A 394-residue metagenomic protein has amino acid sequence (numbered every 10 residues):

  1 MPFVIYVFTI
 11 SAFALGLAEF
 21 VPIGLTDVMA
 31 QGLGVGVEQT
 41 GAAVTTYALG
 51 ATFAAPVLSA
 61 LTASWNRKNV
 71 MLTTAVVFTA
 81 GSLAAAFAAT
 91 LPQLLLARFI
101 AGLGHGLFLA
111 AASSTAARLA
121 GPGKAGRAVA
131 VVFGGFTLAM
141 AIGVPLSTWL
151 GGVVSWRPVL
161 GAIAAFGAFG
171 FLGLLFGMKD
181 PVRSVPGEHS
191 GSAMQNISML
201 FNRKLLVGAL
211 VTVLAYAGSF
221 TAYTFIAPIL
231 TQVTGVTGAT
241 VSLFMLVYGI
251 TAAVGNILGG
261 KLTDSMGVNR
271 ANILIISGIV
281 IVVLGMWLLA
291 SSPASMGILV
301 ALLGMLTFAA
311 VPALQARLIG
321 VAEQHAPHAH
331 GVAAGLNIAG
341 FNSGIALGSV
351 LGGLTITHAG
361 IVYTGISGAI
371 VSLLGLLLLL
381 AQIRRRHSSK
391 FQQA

Functional and structural regions predicted by a protein language model:
V4-A42, A55, A222-A227: Extracytoplasmic
Y6, V77-A84, P92-A101, A294-L302: Paired small-residue
G34, N66, F87-Q93, G104 (+3 more regions): Helix-breaking motifs and short loop linkers at transmembrane-helix boundaries and internal kinks in secondary membrane
F53-P92: Conserved MFS/SLC helix-loop-helix module at the cytosolic interface between two early adjacent transmembrane helices
A55-R67, N256-G267, I356: Helix-to-loop junctions at the C-terminal end of transmembrane segments in multipass secondary transporters
L91-Q93, G121-K179, V207, A215 (+2 more regions): Helix-loop-helix hairpin linking two adjacent transmembrane segments in secondary transporters
A97-F136: Cytoplasmic helix-loop-helix junction between adjacent transmembrane helices in 12-TM secondary transporters
V321-A359: A late C-terminal transmembrane helix in Major Facilitator Superfamily
